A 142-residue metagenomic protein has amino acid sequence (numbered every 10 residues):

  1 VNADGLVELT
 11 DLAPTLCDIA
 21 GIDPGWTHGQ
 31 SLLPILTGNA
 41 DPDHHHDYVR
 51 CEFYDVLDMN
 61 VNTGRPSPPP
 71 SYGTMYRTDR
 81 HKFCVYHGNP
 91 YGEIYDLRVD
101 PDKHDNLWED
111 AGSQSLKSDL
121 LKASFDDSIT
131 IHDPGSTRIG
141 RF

Functional and structural regions predicted by a protein language model:
V1-E8: A short, structured beta-strand-centered segment in the mid-to-C-terminal lobe of catalytic cores from group-transfer
T10-A13, D18-E93, L97, D127-S128: C-terminal cap/loop subdomain of S1 sulfatases and analogous C-terminal strand-loop tails that border
L12, D41, L57-M59, L107-F142: Long, internal low-complexity/basic segments
D100: Intrinsically disordered, low-complexity polar regions and short flexible loop motifs
